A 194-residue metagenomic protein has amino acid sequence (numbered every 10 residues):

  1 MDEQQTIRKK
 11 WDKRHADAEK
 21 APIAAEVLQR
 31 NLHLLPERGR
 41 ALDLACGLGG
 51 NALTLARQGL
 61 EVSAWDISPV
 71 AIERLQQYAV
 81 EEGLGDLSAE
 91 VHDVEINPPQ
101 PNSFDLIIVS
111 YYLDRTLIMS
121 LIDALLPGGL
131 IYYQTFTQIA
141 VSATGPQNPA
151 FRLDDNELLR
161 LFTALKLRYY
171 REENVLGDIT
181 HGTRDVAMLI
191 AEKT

Functional and structural regions predicted by a protein language model:
M1-P36: Conserved class I S-adenosyl-L-methionine
R38-G47: Conserved class I S-adenosyl-L-methionine
E61-D66: Conserved SAM-binding motif I beta-strand of class I
S68-V70: Conserved SAM/SAH-binding beta-strand->alpha-helix loop
G83-V94: Conserved SAM-binding strand-loop segment of SAM-dependent methyltransferases
N97-L106: A short acidic, Gly/Pro-enriched loop at the edge of an enzyme's catalytic core that lines a small-molecule cofactor
L113-L125: A short, conserved alpha-helix within the catalytic core of class I
G129-A140: Conserved beta-strand signature within the Rossmann-like core of class I S-adenosyl-L-methionine
